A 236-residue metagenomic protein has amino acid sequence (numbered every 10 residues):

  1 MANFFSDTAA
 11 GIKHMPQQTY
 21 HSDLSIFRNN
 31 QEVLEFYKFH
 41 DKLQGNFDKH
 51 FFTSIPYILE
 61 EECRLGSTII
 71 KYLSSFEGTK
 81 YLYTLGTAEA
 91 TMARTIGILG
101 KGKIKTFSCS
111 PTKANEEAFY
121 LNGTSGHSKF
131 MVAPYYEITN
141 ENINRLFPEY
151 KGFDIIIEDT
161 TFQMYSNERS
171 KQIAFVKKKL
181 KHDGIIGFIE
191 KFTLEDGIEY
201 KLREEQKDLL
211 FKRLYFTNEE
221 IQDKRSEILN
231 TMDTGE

Functional and structural regions predicted by a protein language model:
N3-K80: Class I SAM-dependent methyltransferase Rossmann-like catalytic core, especially the SAM/SAH-binding loop
T68, R94-I98, K171-F175: A short acidic, amphipathic alpha-helical/loop segment
F76-L146: Class I SAM-dependent methyltransferase SAM/SAH-binding core
M92-A93, M164-Y165, L194-G197: Short catalytic/ligand-binding loop motif for oxyanion handling, primarily in non-cytosolic enzymes, centered on
T139-I143, M164-K179: A short, conserved alpha-helix within the catalytic core of class I
P148-S170: A short SAM/SAH-binding and catalytic strip from SAM-dependent methyltransferases
H182-L194: Conserved beta-strand signature within the Rossmann-like core of class I S-adenosyl-L-methionine
K191-E236: C-terminal alpha-helical "lid/dimerization" subdomain adjacent to the S-adenosyl-L-methionine
